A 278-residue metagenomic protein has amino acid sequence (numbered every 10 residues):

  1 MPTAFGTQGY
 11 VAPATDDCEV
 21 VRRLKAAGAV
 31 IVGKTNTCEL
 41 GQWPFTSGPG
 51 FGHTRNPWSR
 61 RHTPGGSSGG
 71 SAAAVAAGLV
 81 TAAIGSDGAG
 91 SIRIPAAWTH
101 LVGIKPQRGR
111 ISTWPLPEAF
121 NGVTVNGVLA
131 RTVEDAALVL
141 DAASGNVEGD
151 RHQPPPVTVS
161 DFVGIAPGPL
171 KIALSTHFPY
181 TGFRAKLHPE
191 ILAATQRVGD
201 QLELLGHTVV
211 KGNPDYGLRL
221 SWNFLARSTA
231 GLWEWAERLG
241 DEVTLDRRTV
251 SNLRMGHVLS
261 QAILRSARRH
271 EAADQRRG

Functional and structural regions predicted by a protein language model:
M1-A89, L170, D200-Q201, L205: Gly/Ser-rich catalytic/binding loops embedded in alpha/beta enzyme cores
M1-Q8, A166-H177, R227-R277: Short helix-loop capping/hinge segments that flank enzyme active sites or metal/cofactor-binding pockets
P2-T3, Q42-T46, R93-W98, P115-L116 (+2 more regions): Short acidic, glycine/serine/threonine-rich loops at helix termini
G9-A12, T124-R131, M255-L259: Short, well-ordered beta-strand elements within core beta-sheets of diverse protein domains
C18, R23-K25, D161, L187-N213 (+3 more regions): Acyltransferase
G48, G52, S221-W235: Charged, often glycine-rich, active-site loop that binds/positions anionic groups
G88-W114: Glycine/threonine-rich beta-strand-loop-alpha-helix active-site module that forms ligand/phosphate-binding
K105-L192: A short helix-breaking turn/cap at a secondary-structure junction
